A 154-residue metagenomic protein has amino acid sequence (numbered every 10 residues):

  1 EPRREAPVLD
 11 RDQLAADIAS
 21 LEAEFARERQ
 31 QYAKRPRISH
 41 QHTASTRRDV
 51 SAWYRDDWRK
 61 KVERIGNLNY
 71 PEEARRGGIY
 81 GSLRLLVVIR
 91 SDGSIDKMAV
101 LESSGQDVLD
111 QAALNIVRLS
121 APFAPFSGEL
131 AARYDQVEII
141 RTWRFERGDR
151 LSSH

Functional and structural regions predicted by a protein language model:
R3-H42, E63-G66, R90-E102, Q111-H154: Conserved "boundary/linchpin" sites in short secondary-structure elements
Q41-V50: Conserved, well-ordered alpha-helix/loop/beta-strand core segments that scaffold catalytic motifs
V50-Y54, W58, G66, G105 (+1 more regions): Short amphipathic alpha-helical segments
R59, P71, L114: Short glycine-/small-residue-rich flexible loop motifs, especially phosphate/cofactor-binding loops
Y70-R75, E129: Surface-exposed patches in mature extracellular/periplasmic domains of secreted proteins
G78-L83: Short, small/polar residue-rich loop motifs at catalytic or cofactor-binding pockets
